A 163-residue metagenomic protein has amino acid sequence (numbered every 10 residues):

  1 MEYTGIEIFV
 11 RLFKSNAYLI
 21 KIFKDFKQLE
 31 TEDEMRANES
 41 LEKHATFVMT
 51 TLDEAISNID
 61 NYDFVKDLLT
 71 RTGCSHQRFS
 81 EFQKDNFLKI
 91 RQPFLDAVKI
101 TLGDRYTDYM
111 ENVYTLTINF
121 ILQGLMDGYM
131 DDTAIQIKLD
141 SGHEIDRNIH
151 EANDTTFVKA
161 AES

Functional and structural regions predicted by a protein language model:
M1-S163: Globin-like tetrapyrrole-binding proteins
